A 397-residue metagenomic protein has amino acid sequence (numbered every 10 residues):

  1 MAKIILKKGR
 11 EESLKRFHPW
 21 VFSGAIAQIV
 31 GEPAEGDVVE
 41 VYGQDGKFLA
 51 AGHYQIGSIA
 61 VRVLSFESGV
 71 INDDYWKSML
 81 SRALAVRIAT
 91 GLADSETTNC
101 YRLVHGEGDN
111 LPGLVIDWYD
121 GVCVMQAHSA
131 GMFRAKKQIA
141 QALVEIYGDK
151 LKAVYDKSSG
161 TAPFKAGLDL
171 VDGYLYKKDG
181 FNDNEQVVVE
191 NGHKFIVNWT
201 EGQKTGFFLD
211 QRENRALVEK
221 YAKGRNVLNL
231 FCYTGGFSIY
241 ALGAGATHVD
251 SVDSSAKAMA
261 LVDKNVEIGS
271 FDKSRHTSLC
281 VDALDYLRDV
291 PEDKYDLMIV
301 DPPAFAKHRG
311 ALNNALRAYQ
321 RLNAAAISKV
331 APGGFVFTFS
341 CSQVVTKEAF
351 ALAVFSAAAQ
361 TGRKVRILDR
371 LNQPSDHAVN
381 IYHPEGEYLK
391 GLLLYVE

Functional and structural regions predicted by a protein language model:
M1-D120: Non-catalytic accessory regions of SAM-dependent methyltransferases
V104-L111, V115-D117, F133-F207: Non-catalytic substrate-recognition/targeting regions of SAM-dependent transferases
G224-Y233: Conserved class I S-adenosyl-L-methionine
T234-A246: Conserved SAM-binding loop of SAM-dependent methyltransferases across substrates and taxa, primarily the Class I
H248-D253: Conserved SAM-binding motif I beta-strand of class I
K257-I299: S-adenosyl-L-methionine
K294, F335-E397: C-terminal catalytic and target-recognition region of SAM-dependent MTase-like enzymes, primarily methyltransferases
D296-A325: Mobile active-site "lid"/loop adjacent to the S-adenosyl-L-methionine
